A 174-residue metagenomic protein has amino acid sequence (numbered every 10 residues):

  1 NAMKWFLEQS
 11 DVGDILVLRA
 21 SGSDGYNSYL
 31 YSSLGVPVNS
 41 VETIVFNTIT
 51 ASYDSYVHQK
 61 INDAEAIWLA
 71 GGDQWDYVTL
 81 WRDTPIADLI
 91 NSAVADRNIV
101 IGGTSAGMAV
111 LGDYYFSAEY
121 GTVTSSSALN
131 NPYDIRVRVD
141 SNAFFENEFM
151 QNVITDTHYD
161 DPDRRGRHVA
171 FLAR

Functional and structural regions predicted by a protein language model:
N1-D76: Extended, subdomain-level signal for the structured scaffold at the beginning of enzyme domains
T79-G166: Class I SAM-dependent methyltransferase SAM-binding "motif I" and its flanking Rossmann-like core
F171-R174: Short, intrinsically disordered, charge-balanced linker/junction segments flanking boundaries in proteins
